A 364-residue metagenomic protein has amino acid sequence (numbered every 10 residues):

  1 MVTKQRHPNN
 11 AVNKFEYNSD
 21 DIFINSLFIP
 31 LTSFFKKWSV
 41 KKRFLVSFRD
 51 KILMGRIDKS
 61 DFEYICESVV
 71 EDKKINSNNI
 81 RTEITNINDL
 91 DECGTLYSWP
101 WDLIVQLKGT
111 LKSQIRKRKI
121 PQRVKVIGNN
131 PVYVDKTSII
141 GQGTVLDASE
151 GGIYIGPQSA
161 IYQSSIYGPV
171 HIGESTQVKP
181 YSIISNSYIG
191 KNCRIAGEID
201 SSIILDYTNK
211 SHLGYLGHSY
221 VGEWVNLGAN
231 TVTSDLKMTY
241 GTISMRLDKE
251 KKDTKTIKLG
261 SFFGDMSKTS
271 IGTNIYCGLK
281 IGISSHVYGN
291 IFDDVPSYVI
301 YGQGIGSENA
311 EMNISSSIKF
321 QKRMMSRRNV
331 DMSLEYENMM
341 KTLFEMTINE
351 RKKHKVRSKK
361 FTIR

Functional and structural regions predicted by a protein language model:
M1-P131, T137, D294-R364: Terminal amphipathic alpha-helical/low-complexity segments used for targeting or macromolecular assembly
D20, G143, S284: Conserved beta-strand and immediately adjacent loop positions that scaffold enzyme active sites
K117-G222, K237-M238, L247, T256 (+2 more regions): Extended beta-solenoid/beta-helix repeat architectures
P180-Y181, R194-K359: Glycine-rich hexapeptide-repeat left-handed beta-helix
